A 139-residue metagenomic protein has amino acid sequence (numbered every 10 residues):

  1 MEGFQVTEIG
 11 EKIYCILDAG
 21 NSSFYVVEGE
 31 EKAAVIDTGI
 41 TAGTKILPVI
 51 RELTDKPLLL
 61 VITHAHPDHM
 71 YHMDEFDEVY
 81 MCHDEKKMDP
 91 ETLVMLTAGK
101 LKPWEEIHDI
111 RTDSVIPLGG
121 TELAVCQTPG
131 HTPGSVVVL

Functional and structural regions predicted by a protein language model:
E2-E52, V137-L139: Conserved beta-strand hairpin/beta-sheet module of binuclear metal-dependent hydrolase folds, prominently
V6-E11, L96-A98, G119-L123: Short Pro/Gly-enriched beta-strand edge/turn motifs at strand-loop
C15-L17, E105-I107, Q127-P129: Short Gly/Pro-enriched turn/cap motifs at secondary-structure boundaries
K32-A34, L59, T121: Structural motif
I36, T63, G130: Active-site flanking residues adjacent to catalytic metal/cofactor-binding acidic residues
T41-L118: Active-site HxH/HxHxD metal-binding segment of metal-dependent hydrolases
D113-L139: Core dinuclear metal-dependent hydrolase active-site scaffold
